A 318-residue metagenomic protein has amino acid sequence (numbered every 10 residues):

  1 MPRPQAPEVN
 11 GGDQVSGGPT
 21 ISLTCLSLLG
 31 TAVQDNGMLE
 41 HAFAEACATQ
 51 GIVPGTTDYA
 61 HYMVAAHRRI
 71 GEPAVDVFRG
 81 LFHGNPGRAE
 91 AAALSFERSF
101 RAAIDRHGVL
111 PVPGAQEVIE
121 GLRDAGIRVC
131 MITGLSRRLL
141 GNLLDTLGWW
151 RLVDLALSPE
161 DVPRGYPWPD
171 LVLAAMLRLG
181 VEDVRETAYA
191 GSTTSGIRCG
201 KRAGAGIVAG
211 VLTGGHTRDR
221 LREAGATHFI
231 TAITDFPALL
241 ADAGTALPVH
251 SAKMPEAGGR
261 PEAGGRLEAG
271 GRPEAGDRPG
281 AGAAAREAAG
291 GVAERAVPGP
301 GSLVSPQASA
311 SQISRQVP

Functional and structural regions predicted by a protein language model:
M1-L26, V249-K253, E294-P318: Non-catalytic pre-domain segments flanking phosphatase-related domains
N10, G17-E117, G121: N-terminal helical cap/lid subdomain that shapes the substrate entry/recognition surface in HAD-like hydrolases
F43, A115-L147, L157: Substrate-recognition element of Asp-dependent hydrolases with the DxDx(T/V) motif
V53, W150-D154, E182: Conserved H-loop
Q116-R123, M176-L177, I197-R202: Surface-exposed amphipathic alpha-helices with a cationic face
Y166-S195: Conserved Lys-Pro-Asp/Glu-containing loop-to-beta segment of HAD-superfamily phosphomonoesterases, centered on
A188-H228: Acidic, Mg2+-coordinating phosphoryl-transfer loop and its flanking beta/alpha structural elements, shared across
A257-A281: Long, intrinsically disordered low-complexity tandem-repeat segments
